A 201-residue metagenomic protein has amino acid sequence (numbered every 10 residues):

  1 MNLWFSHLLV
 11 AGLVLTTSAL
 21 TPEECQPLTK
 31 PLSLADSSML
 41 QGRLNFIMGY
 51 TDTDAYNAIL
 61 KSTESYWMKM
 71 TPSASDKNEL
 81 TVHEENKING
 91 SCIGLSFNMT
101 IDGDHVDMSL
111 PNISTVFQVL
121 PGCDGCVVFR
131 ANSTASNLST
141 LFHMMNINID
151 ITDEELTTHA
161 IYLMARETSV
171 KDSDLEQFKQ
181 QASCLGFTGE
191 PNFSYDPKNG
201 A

Functional and structural regions predicted by a protein language model:
N2-A201: Calycin-type beta-barrel ligand-binding domains and close structural analogs
